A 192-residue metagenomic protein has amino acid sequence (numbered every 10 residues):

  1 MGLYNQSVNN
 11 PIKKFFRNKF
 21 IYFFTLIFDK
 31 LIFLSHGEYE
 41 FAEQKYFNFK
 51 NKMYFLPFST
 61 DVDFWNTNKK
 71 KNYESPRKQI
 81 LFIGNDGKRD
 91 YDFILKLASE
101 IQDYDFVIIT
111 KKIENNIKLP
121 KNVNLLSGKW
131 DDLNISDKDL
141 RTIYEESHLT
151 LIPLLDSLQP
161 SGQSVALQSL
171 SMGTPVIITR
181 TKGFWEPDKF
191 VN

Functional and structural regions predicted by a protein language model:
M1-K14, K30: A short, histidine- and acid-enriched strand-loop-helix "catalytic/donor-clamping" loop that lines the nucleotide-sugar
K13-L31: Membrane-proximal helix-turn-helix segments that form the acceptor-binding/catalytic region of lipid-linked
D29-E43, N48-T67, R77-Q79: Donor nucleotide-sugar binding/catalytic pocket of nucleotide-sugar-dependent glycosyltransferases
H36-Y39, I109-N116, T179-G183: Short, polar loop motifs at secondary-structure junctions
F64, N72-D137: Conserved catalytic-core segment of nucleotide-activated headgroup transferases in glycan assembly
T142-Q159, T174-P175: Acidic donor-binding loop of glycosyltransferase active sites
Q168-S169: Short hydrophobic faces within alpha-helices
R180-N192: Short acidic/histidine- and often glycine-rich active-site loop of Leloir-type glycosyltransferases that engages
